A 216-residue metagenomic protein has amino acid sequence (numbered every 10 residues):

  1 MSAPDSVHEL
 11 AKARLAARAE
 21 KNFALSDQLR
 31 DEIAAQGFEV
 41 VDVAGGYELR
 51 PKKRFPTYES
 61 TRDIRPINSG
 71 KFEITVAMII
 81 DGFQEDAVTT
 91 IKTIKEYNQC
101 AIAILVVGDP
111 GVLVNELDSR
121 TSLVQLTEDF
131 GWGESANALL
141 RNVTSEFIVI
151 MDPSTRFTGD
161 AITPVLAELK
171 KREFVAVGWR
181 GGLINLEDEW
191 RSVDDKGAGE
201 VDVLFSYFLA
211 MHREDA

Functional and structural regions predicted by a protein language model:
R54-K92: N-proximal low-complexity "stem/linker" segments adjacent to membrane-targeting elements
K92-A101: Short, acidic, metal-binding catalytic loop of nucleotide-sugar glycosyltransferases
C100-G111, V124-L126: Short beta-strand/loop segment that forms part of the nucleotide-sugar
L126-V143: Glycine-rich, basic loop-to-helix element that forms the pyrophosphate-binding segment of sugar-nucleotide handling
I148: Short aromatic/hydrophobic "clamp" motif used to bind/position activated sugar donors
D152-R156: The conserved acidic donor/metal-binding loop of glycosyltransferases
D160-W190: Conserved donor NDP-sugar-binding/catalytic core segment of glycosyltransferases
R191-E214: A recurrent flexible, glycine/aromatic-enriched loop bordering the glycosyltransferase active site that acts as
